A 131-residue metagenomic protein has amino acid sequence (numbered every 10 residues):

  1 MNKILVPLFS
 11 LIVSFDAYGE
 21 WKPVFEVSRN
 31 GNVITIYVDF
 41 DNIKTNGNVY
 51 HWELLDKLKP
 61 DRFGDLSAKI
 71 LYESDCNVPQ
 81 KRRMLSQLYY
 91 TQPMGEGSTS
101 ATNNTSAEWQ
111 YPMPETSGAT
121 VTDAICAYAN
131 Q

Functional and structural regions predicted by a protein language model:
I4-V13: Sec-dependent N-terminal signal peptides
A17-I70, D75-Q131: N-terminal secretory-pathway/extracellular module detecting exported/lumenal segments and adjacent signal-anchor/first
